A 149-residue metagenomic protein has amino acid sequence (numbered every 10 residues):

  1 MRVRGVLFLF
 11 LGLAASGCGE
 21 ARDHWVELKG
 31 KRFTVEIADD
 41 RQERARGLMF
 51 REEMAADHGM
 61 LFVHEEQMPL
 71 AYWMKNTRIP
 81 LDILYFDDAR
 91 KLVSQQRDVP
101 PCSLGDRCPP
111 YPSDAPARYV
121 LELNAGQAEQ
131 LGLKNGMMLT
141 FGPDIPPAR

Functional and structural regions predicted by a protein language model:
M1-R4: Positively charged n-region of N-terminal signal peptides that target proteins for export
V6-A14: Bacterial N-terminal signal peptides
C18-R149: Compact, glycine-rich, soluble single-domain proteins
